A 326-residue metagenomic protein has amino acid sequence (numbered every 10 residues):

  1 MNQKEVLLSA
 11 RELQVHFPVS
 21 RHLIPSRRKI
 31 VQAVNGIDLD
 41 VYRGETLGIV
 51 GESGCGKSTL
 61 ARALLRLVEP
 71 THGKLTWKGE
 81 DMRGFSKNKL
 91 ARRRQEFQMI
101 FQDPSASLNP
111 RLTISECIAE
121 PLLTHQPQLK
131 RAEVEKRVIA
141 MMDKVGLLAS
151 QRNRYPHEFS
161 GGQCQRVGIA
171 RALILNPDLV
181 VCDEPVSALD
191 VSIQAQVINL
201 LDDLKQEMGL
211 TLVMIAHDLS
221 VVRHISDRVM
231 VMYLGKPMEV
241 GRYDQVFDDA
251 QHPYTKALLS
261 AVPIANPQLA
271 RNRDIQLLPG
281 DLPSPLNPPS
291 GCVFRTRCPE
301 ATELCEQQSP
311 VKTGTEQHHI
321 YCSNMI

Functional and structural regions predicted by a protein language model:
K4-V6, S20-R21, P25, R242-I326: Charged, flexible cofactor/metal-binding loops and thiol motifs
I24-R28, M82-Q98, T124, R131 (+2 more regions): ABC ATPase NBD coupling module
G73-D81: Conserved ABC transporter NBD signature motif
D81, A132-S150, L259-S260: Conserved ABC ATPase "signature" region
Y155-F159, Q163: Conserved ABC ATPase signature
I174-D178: A short, proline-enriched helix->beta-strand linker immediately N-terminal to the Walker B motif in ABC-type P-loop
V181, P185-L189, I193-A270: P-loop NTP-binding/switch modules centered on Walker-like glycine-rich loops
